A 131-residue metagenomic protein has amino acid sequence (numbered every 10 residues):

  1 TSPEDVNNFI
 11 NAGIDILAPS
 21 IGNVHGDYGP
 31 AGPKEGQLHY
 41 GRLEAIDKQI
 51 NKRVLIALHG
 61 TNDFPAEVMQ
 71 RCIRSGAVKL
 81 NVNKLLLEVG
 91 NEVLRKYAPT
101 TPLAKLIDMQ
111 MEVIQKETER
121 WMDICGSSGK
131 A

Functional and structural regions predicted by a protein language model:
T1-K52, A66-V82, E88-E92, D123 (+1 more regions): Alpha/beta enzyme core
P30-K34, G60, K105-M109: Conserved short-loop catalytic and cofactor-binding motifs
R53-V54, L103: A short, structure-level motif marking secondary-structure boundaries and short turns
L55-A66: Glycine-rich beta-to-alpha transition loops that act as phosphate-gripper elements at the mouths of alpha/beta enzyme
R95-A131: Extended, intrinsically disordered, low-complexity segments
